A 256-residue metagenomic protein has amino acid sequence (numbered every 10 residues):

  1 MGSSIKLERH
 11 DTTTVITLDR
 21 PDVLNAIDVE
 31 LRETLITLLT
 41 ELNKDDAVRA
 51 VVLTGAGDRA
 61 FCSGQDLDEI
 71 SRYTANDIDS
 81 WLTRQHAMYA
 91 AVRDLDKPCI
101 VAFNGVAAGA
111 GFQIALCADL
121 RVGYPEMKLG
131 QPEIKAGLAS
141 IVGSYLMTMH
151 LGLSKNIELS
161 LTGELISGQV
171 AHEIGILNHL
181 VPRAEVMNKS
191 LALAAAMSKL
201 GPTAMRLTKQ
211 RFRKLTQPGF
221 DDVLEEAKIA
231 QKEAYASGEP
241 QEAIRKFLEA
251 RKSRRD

Functional and structural regions predicted by a protein language model:
M1-D19, E164-S198, R206-T216, E242-D256: Amphipathic alpha-helical segments at domain termini/boundaries
M1-T54, A90: Conserved CoA-thioester-binding segment of acyl-CoA-metabolizing enzymes
S4, G55-A91, G219: Glycine- (often His-adjacent) and acidic-residue-rich active-site loop that binds/positions the CoA thioester
T13-T17, V52-T54, T74, I100-A102 (+1 more regions): Structural motif
E30-T34, R84, A91, K189 (+4 more regions): Charged catalytic carboxylate motif
A91-T203, S237, E242: Crotonase-fold acyl-CoA enzyme core
L159-S160, R211-K214, A230-Y235: Helix-loop "lid/cap" segments that line or gate small-molecule binding pockets
